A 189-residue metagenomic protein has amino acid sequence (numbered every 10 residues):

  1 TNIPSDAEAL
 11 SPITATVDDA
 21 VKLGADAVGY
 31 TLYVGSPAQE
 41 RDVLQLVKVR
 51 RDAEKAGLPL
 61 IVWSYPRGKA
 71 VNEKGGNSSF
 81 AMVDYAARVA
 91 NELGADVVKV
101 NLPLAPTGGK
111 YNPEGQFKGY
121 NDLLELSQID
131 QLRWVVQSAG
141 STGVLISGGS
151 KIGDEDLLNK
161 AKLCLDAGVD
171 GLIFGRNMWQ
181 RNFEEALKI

Functional and structural regions predicted by a protein language model:
T1-V144, E155-G171: Alpha/beta enzyme core
G108, I152, A186-L187: Residues in flexible loops and secondary-structure boundaries
S147-G149: PDZ domains - specifically the beta-sandwich core and the conserved carboxylate-binding loop
I152-G153, R176-N182: A short, acidic, flexible beta-alpha connecting loop/helix-capping segment that sits on the rim of active
K162-G168, W179-I189: C-terminal helical cap(s) of enzyme catalytic domains, especially alpha/beta-barrels
